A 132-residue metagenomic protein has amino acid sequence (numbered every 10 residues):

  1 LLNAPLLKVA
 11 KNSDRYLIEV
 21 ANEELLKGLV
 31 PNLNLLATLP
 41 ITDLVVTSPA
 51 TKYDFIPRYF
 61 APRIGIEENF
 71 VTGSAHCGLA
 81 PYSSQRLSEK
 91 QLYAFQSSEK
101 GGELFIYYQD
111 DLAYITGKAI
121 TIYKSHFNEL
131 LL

Functional and structural regions predicted by a protein language model:
L1-L132: Active-site proximal loop and beta-alpha junction motif in alpha/beta enzyme cores
